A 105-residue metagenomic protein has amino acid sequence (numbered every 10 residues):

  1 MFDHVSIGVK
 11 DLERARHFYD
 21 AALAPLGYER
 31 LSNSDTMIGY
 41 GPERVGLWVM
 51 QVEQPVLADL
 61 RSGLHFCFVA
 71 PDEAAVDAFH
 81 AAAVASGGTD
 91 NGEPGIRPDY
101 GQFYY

Functional and structural regions predicted by a protein language model:
D3-K10, A58-A82, Y104-Y105: Vicinal oxygen chelate
I7-L47: Core segments of cupin and vicinal oxygen chelate
A15, Y19, V76, A83: Hydrophobic pocket/interface hotspot
L26, A85-Y105: Vicinal oxygen chelate
G39, P55-A58: Short secondary-structure boundary/capping segments
V45, S62, D90: Residue-level signal for beta-strand positions within conserved beta-sheet cores that form or flank
W48-E53: Conserved, structured core segments of small domains
